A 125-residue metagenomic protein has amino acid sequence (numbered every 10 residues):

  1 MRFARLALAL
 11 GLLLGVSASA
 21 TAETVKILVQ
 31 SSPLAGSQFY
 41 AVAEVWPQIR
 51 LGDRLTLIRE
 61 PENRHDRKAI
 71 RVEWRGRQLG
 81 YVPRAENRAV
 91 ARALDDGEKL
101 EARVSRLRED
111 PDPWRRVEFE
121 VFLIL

Functional and structural regions predicted by a protein language model:
R2-L125: Conserved active-site motif detector
